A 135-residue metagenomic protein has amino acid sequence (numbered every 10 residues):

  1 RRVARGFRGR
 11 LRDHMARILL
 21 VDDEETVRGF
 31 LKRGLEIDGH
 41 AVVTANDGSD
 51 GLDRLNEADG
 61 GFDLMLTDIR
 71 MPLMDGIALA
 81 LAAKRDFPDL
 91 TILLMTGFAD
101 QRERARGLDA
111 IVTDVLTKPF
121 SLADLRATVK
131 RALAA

Functional and structural regions predicted by a protein language model:
V21-D22, A45, M65: Conserved sequence signature across two-component system core domains
G29-I37: Charged docking surfaces used in two-component/phosphorelay signaling
G39-N46, R54: Short hydrophobic/Thr-rich beta-strand motif most characteristic of the beta2 strand and flanking loop of CheY-like
N46-D50, D75-L79: Acidic catalytic/metal-coordinating carboxylates
G60-L66: Active-site beta3 strand of CheY-like receiver
M71: Receiver (REC) domain active-site loop signature in two-component systems and cognate sites in sensor histidine kinases
A78, R85, F98-L116, A123 (+1 more regions): Alpha4 helix (beta4-alpha4-beta5 surface) of REC/receiver domains from two-component response regulators
